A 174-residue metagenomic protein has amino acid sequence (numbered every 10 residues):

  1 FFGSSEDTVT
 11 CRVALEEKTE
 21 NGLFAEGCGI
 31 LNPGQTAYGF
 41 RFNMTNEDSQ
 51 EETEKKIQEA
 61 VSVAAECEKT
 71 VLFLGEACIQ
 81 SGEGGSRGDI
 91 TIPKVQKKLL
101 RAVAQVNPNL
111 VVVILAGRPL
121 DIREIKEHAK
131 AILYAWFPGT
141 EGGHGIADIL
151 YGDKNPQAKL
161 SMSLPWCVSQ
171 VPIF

Functional and structural regions predicted by a protein language model:
F1-F174: C-terminal non-catalytic regions of proteins with extracellular/luminal or membrane-system context
